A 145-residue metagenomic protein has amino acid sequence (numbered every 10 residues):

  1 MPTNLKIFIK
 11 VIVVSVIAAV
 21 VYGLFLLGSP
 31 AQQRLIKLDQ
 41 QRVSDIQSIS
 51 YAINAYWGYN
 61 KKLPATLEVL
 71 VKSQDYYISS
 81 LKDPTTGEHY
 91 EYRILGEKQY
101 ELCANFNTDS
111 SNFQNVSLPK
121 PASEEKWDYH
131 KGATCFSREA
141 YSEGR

Functional and structural regions predicted by a protein language model:
M1-S15: N-terminal Sec-pathway targeting helices
V11-Q41: Amphipathic alpha-helical segments typified by the pilin-like N-terminal helix that continues immediately C-terminal
I36-Y59: Membrane-proximal N-terminal amphipathic helix
Y51-D109: Extracellular/periplasmic head regions of type IV pilus-like filament subunits
K98-R145: Short, surface-exposed interaction loops/tails
